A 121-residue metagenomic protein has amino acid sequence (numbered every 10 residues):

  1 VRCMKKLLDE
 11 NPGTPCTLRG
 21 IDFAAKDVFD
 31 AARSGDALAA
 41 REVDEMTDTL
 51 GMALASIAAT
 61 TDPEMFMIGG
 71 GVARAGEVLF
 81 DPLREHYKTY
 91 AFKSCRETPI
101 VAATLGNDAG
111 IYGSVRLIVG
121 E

Functional and structural regions predicted by a protein language model:
V1-E121: ATP-binding/phosphotransfer module of carbohydrate and carboxylate kinases, centering on a glycine-rich
